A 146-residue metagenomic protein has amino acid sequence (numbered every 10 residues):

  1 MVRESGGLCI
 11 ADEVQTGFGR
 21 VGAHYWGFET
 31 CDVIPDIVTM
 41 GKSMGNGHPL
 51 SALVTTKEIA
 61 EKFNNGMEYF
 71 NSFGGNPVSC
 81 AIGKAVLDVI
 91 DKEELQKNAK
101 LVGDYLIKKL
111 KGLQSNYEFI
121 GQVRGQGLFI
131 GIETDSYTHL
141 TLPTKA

Functional and structural regions predicted by a protein language model:
M1-L140: Conserved N-terminal phosphate-binding loop of PLP-dependent enzymes in the Aspartate aminotransferase
T141-A146: A short, hydrophobic C-terminal helix/tail in secreted or cell-surface proteins
